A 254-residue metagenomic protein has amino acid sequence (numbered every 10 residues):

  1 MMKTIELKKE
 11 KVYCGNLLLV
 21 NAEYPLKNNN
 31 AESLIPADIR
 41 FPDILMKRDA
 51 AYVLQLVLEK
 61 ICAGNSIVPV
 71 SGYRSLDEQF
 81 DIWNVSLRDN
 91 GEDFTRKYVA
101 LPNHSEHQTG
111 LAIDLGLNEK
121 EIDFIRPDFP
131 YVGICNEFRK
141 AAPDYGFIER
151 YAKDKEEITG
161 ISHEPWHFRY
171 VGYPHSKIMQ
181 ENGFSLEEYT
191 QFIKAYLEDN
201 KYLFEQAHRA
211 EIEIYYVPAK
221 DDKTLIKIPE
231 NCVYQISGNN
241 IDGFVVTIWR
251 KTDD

Functional and structural regions predicted by a protein language model:
M1-G72, L76-D254: Extracytoplasmic cell-surface/polysaccharide-interacting catalytic and binding patches
